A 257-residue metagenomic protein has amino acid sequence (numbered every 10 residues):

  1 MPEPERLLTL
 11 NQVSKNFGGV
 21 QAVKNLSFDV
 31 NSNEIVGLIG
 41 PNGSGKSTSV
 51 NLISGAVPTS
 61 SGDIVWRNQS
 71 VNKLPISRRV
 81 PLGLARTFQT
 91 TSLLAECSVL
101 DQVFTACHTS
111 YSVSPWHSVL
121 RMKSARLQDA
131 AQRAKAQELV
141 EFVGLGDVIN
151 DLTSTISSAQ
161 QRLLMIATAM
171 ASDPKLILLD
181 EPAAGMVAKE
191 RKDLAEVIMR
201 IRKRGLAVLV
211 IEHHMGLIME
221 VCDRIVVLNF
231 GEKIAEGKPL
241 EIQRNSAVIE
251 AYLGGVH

Functional and structural regions predicted by a protein language model:
P2-H257: Glycine-rich phosphate-binding loops of nucleotide-dependent enzymes
